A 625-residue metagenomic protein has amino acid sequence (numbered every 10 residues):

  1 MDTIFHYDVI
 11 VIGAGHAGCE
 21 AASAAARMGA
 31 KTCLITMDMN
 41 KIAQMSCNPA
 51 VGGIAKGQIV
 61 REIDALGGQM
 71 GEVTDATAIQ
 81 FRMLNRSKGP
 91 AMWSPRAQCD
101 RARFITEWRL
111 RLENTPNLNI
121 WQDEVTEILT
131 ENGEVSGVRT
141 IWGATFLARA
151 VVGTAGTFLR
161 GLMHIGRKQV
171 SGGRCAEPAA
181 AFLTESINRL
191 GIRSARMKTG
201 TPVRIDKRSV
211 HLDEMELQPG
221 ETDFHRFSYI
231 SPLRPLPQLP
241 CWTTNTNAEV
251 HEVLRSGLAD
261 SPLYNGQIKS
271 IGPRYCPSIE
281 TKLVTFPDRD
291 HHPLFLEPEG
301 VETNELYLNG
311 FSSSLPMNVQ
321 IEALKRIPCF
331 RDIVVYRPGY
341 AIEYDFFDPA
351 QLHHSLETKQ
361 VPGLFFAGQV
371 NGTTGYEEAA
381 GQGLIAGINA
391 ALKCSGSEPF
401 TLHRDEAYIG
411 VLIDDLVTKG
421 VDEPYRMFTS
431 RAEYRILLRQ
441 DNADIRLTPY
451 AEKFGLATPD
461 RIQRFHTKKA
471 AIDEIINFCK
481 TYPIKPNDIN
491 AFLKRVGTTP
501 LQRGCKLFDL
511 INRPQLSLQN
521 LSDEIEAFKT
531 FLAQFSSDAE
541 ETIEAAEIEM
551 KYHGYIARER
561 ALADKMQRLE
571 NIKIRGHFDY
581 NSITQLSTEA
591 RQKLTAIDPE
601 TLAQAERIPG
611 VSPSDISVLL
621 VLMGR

Functional and structural regions predicted by a protein language model:
T3-A17: Beta1/beta-strand and adjacent pyrophosphate-binding region of the FAD-binding site in flavoprotein oxidoreductases
F5, S23-E127, W142, T154-R174 (+4 more regions): Conserved N-terminal/central alpha/beta ligand/cofactor-binding core
I12, T145-G156: Short hydrophobic core segments
D38-N40, K56, T184-I321, I413 (+3 more regions): An anion/pyrophosphate-binding glycine-rich loop and adjacent beta-alpha core in soluble alpha-beta enzymes
L129-T145: Conserved beta-strand-loop-beta-strand element in the redox core of flavoprotein oxidoreductases
Y307-T373, T401-D414, D538-K593, D598: A glycine-rich dinucleotide-binding beta-alpha-beta segment and adjacent secondary-structure elements that constitute
A379-F400: Internal hydrophobic alpha-helix adjacent to the cofactor/substrate pocket in enzyme cavities
R431, T448-S617, V621-R625: Extended, charge-enriched "interface" segments that sit outside catalytic cores
